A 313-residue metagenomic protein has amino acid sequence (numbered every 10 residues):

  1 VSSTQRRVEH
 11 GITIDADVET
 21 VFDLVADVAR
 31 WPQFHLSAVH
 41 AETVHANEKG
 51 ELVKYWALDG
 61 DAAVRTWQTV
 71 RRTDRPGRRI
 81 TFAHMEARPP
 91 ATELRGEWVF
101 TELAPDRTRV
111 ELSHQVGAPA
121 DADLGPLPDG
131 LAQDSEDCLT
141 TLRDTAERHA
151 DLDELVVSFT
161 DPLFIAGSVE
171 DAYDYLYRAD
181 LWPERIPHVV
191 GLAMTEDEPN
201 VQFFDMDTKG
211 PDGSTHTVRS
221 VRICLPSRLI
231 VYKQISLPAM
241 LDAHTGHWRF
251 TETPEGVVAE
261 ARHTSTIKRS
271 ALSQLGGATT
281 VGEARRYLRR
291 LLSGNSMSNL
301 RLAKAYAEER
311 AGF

Functional and structural regions predicted by a protein language model:
V1-K49, E136-E198, F313: Hydrophobic ligand-binding cavity/cleft-lining segments
Q5-R7, Y55-G60, T66-W67, A83-T140 (+1 more regions): Beta-strand/loop substructures that line and gate deep hydrophobic ligand-binding cavities in soluble
G11-T13, R72, V99, P162-F164 (+3 more regions): Generic structural detector for well-ordered beta-strands
A16, R75, E102, V116-A118 (+5 more regions): Non-catalytic surface loops within mature trypsin-like serine protease
A29-Q33, E42-R95, D137, D180-E184 (+4 more regions): Glycine-rich portal/gate segments that line the openings of hydrophobic small-molecule binding cavities
Y55-G60, Q115-A120, D144-A150, E154-L163 (+4 more regions): A general structural signal for short secondary-structure boundary/capping elements
I80, W98, F159, L163 (+2 more regions): A broad, low-specificity signal marking well-ordered, structured residues that form hydrophobic/aromatic
S158-T160, T217, T245: Transmembrane beta-barrel architecture of outer membranes
